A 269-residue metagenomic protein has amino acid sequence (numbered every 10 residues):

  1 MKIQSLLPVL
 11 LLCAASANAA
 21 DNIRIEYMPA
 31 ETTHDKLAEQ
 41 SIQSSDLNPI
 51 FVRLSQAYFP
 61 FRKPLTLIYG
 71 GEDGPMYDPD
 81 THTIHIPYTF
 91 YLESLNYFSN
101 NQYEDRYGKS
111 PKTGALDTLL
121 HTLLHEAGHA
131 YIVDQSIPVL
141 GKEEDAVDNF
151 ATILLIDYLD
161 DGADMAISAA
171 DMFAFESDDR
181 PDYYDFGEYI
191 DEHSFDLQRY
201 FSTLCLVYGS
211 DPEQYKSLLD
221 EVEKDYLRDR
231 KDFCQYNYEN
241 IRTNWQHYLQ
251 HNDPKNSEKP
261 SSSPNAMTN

Functional and structural regions predicted by a protein language model:
K2-V9: Sec-dependent signal peptide recognition, specifically the positively charged N-region followed immediately by
L10-A19: Hydrophobic h-region of N-terminal signal peptides that target proteins for export in Gram-negative bacteria
N22-R24, D185-N269: Pan-zinc metallopeptidase signature
E31-Q40, D134-F150: Active-site metal-coordination segments of metallo-dependent hydrolases
Q40-Q102, R106, K112-L116: Auxiliary, metal-adjacent structural segments of Zn-dependent hydrolase domains
V52, Q56, P60, G128-S136 (+3 more regions): Sec-exported extracytoplasmic/periplasmic mature domains
I86, H121-D134, E144, D148-T152: Active-site recognition of the HExxH zinc-binding catalytic motif
K142-R180: Post-HExxH zinc-binding segment in Zn-dependent metallohydrolases
